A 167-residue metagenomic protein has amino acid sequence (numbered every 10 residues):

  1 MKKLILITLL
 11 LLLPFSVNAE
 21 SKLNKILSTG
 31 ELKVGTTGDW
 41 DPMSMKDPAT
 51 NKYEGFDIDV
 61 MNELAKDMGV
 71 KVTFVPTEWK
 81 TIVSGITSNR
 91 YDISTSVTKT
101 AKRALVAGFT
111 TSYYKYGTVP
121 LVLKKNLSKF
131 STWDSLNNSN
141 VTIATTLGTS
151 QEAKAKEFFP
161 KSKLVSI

Functional and structural regions predicted by a protein language model:
L4-L13: Sec-dependent N-terminal signal peptides
L13-A19: Sec/Tat signal peptide C-region and signal peptidase I cleavage site
S21-V97, L105: Extracytoplasmic small-molecule ligand-binding "clamshell" domains of the periplasmic binding protein/Venus flytrap
P48, K102-Y116, K161-K163: Ligand-binding "clamshell"
K71-E78, A144-T146, S162-I167: Short beta-strand-to-loop elements that line the ligand-binding cleft of bilobed periplasmic-binding protein-like
G108-V122, N138, E157: Short Pro/Gly-enriched coil loops immediately N-terminal to beta-strands
K124-V141: Flexible hinge/capping segments at coil-to-helix
I143-F159: Secondary-structure junction motif
